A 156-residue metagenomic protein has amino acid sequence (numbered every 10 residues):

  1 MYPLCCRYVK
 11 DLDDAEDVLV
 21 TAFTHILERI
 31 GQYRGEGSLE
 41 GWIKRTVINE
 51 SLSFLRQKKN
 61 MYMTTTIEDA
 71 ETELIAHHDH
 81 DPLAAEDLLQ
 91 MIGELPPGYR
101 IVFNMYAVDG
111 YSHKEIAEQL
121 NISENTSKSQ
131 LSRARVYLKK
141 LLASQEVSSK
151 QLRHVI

Functional and structural regions predicted by a protein language model:
Y2, F23, P96, R100 (+1 more regions): C-terminal flanking helix
Y2-T21, Q119, E124, V147-S148 (+1 more regions): Short, charged helix-capping/linker segments at alpha-helix termini
P3, D17-T24, G37-N49: Structural recognition of an alpha-helix C-terminal capping motif at a helix-to-coil junction
R7-K10, V20-S38, Q57-K59: Sigma70-family region 2
G31-R34, R45-T65: Arg/Lys-rich amphipathic alpha helix in sigma70-family domain 2
S53, N60-L88, S112: Internal acidic/polar
Y62, E118-N121, R135-I156: C-terminal edge and immediately downstream basic/flexible tail or linker adjoining helix-turn-helix-like DNA-binding
V102-Y106: A short pre-motif secondary-structure segment
